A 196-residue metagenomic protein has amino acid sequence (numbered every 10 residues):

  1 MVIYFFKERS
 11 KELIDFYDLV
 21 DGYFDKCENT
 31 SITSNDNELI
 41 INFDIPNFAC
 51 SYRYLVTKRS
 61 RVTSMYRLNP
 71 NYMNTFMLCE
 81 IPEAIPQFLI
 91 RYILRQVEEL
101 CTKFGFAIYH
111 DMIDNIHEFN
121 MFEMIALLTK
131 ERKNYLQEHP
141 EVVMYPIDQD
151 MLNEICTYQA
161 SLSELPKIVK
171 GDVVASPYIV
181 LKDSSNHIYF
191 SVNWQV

Functional and structural regions predicted by a protein language model:
M1-N42, P46-A49, M144-L162: Short, extreme N-terminal segment that most often corresponds to the first beta-strand
I3-Y4, T75-M77, A107: Hydrophobic beta-strand segments of well-ordered beta-sheets in folded domains
R9-S10, I81-Q87, D183-S185, W194-V196: Short, flexible beta-strand-to-coil junctions
E12-D15, F48-S51, E83-Y92, I116: Short, surface-exposed beta-strand/loop "edge" segments at domain boundaries and coil↔beta transitions
D21-Q87: Short, intrinsically disordered low-complexity segments
I85-I113: Acidic, low-complexity cytosolic segments
D111-M121: Short proline/glycine- and acidic-rich turn/helix-capping motifs at secondary-structure junctions
M121-V196: Aromatic/basic-lined ligand-recognition segments that form π-stacking hydrophobic pockets flanked by Lys/Arg to engage
